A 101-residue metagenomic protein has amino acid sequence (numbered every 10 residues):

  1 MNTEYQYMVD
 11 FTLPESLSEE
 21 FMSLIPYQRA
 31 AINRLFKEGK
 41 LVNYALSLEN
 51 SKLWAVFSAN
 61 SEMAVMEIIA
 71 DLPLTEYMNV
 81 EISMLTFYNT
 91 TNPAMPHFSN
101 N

Functional and structural regions predicted by a protein language model:
M1-N101: Conserved, structured core segments of small domains
